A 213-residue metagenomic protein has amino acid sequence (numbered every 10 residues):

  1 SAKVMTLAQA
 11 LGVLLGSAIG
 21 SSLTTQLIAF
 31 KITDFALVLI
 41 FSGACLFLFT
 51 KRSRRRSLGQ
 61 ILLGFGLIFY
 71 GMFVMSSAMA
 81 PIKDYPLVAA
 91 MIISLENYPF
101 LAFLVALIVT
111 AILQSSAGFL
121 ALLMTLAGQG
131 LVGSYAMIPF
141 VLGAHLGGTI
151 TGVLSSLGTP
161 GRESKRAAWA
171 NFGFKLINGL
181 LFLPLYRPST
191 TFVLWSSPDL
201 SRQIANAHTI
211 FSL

Functional and structural regions predicted by a protein language model:
S1-S22, Q26-F35, F47, T110-G147 (+3 more regions): Membrane-interfacial helix-loop connectors
A8-S17, I61-F69, S94, A106 (+4 more regions): Alpha-helical transmembrane segments of multi-pass membrane proteins, especially transporters and channels
G16, G20, S42, I68 (+5 more regions): Alpha-helical transmembrane segments of polytopic integral membrane proteins, especially the permease/helical cores
Q26-F35, R55, A89-E96, Y135-M137 (+1 more regions): Interfacial loop-to-helix junctions that mark the boundaries of transmembrane helices in multi-pass membrane
L27, K31-L63, S164-F172, L176-S189 (+1 more regions): A structural-propensity feature for long, helix-poor, extended segments
I40-T50, G64-M75, V105-T110, N178-P184 (+2 more regions): Hydrophobic core segments of alpha-helical transmembrane domains in multi-pass membrane transport and ion-translocation
L62-I108, L126: Helix-loop-helix hairpins and the membrane-proximal interhelical loops of multi-pass alpha-helical transport proteins
M72, K83-L95, G158-L213: Transmembrane alpha-helical segments and their short flanking loops that form helix-hairpins/helix-helix interfaces
